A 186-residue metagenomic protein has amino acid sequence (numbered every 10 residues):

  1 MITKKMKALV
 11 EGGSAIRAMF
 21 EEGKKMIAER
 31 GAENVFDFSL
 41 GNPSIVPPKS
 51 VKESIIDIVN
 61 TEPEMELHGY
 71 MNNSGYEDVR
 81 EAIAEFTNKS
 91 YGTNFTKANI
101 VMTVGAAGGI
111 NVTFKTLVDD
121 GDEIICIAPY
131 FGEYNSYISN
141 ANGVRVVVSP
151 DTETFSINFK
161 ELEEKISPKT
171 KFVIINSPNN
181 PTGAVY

Functional and structural regions predicted by a protein language model:
M1-L9: Generic N-terminal amphipathic, Lys/Arg-enriched alpha-helix
L9-V104: N-terminal small-domain helix-loop-helix segment of the aminotransferase-like
M65-Y186: Conserved core of the PLP fold type I
